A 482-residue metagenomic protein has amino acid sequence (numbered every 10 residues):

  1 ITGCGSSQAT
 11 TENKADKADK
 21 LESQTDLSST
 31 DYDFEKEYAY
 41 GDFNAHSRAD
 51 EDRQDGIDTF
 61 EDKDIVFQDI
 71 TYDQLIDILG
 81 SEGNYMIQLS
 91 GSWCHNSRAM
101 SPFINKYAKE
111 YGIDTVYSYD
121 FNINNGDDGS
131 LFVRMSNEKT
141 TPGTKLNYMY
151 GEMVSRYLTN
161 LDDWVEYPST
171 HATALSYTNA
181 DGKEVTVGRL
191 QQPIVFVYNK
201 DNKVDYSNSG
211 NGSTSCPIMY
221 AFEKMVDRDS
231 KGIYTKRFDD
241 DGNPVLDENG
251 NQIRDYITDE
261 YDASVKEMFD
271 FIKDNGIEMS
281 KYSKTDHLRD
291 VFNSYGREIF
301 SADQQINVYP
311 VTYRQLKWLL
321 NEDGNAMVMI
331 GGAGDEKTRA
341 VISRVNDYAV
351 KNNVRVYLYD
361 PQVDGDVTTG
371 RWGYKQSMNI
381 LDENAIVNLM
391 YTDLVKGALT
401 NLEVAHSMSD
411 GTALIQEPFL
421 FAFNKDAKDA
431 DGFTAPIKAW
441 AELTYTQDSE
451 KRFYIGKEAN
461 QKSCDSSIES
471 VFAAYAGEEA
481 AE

Functional and structural regions predicted by a protein language model:
T2-G3: C-terminal motif of bacterial Sec signal peptides marking the signal peptidase cleavage site
N13-E82, C216, D227-D323, D448-E482: N-terminal leader/targeting and pre-domain segments
I78-S81, T186-Q191, L319-E322, V350 (+1 more regions): Extracellular/periplasmic catalytic domains that process cell-envelope and extracellular macromolecules
G80-C94, I104, N321-A333, V345: Short active-site neighborhood of thiol/selenol oxidoreductases, capturing the structured segment around
E82-M86, Y111-V116, Q192, D323-M327 (+2 more regions): Loop/turn elements at helix/coil->beta-strand transitions in domains of secreted/extracellular proteins
L89, I113-Y167, V354-G397: Thiol-based oxidoreductase modules, predominantly thioredoxin-like and allied folds used for disulfide exchange
S97-Y111, K337-K351: Typically the conserved alpha-helix immediately C-terminal to a functionally engaged Cys/Sec in thioredoxin-like
Q191-S209, S213-M225, Q416-Y445: A short, hydrophobic beta-strand/beta-hairpin element that forms part of a small beta-sheet core
